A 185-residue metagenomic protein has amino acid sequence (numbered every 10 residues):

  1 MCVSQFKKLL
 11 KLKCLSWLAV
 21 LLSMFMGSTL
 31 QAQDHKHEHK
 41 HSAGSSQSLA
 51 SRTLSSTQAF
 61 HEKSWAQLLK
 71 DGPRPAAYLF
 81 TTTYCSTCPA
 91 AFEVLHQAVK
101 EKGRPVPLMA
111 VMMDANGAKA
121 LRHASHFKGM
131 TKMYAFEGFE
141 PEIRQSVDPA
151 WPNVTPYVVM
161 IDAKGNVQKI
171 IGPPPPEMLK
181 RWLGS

Functional and structural regions predicted by a protein language model:
M1-L12: N-terminal secretory signal peptides that target proteins for export/translocation
L15-G27: Bacterial N-terminal signal peptides
S28-A32: Sec/Tat signal peptide C-region and signal peptidase I cleavage site
Q33-L68: N-terminal "domain-start" segment that seeds a small globular fold
K70-C85: Short active-site neighborhood of thiol/selenol oxidoreductases, capturing the structured segment around
P89-E101: Typically the conserved alpha-helix immediately C-terminal to a functionally engaged Cys/Sec in thioredoxin-like
P105-K119, G129-F139: Thiol-based oxidoreductase modules, predominantly thioredoxin-like and allied folds used for disulfide exchange
G138-W182: Thiol/disulfide oxidoreductase modules built on the thioredoxin-like
